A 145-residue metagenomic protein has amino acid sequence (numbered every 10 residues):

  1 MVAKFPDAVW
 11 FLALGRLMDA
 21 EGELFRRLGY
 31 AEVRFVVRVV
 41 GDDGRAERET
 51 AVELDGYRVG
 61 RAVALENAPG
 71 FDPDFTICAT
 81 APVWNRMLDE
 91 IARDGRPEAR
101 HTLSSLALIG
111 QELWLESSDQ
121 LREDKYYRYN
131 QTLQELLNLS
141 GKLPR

Functional and structural regions predicted by a protein language model:
M1-R145: Feature captures hydrophobic
